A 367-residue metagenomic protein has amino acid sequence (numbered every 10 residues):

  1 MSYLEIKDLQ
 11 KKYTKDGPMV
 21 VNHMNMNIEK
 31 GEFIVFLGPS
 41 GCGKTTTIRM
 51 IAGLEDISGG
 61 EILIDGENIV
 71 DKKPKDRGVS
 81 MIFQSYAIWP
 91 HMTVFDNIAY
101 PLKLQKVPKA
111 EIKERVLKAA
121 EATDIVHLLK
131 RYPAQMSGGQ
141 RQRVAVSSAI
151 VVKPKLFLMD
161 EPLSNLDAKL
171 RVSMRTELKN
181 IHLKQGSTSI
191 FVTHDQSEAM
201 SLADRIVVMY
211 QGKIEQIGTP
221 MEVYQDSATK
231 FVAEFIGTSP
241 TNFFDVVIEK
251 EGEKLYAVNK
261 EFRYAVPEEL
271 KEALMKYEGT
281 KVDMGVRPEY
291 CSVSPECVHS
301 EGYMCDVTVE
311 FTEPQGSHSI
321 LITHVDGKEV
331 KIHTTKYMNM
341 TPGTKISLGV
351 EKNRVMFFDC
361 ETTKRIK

Functional and structural regions predicted by a protein language model:
M1-Y3, K12-H23, K72-K73: A short, flexible loop at the N-terminus of ABC-type nucleotide-binding domains that lies
I6-L9, M19-E29, G60: Conserved beta-strand
L37-P39: The feature captures the beta-strand-to-loop junction immediately N-terminal to the Walker
A52: Helix-to-loop junction immediately C-terminal to a conserved catalytic motif
S58-E61, E111, Q211, V355: Conserved coupling/switch loops of ABC nucleotide-binding domains, chiefly the family-specific signature
G60-N68: Conserved ABC transporter NBD signature motif
K72-S80, Q84-F231, F235: ABC ATPase nucleotide-binding domains
K254-E310, M338-K367: Glycine/charge-rich catalytic "coupling/switch" loops of P-loop NTPases
